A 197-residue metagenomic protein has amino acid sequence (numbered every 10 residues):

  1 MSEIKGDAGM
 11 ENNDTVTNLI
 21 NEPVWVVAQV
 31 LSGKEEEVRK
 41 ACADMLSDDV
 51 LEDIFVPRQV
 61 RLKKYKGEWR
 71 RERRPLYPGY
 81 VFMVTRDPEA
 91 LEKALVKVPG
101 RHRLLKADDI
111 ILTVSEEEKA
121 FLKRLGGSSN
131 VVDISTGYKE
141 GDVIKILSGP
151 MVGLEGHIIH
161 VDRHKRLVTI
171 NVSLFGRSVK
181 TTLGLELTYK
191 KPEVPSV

Functional and structural regions predicted by a protein language model:
S2-V143, T169-V197: Acidic-enriched and Gly/Ser
N21-V24, L147-E155: Short coil-to-beta-strand transition motifs
G149-M151, V161-R166: Short, conserved beta-turn/loop elements at beta-strand boundaries and strand-helix junctions
